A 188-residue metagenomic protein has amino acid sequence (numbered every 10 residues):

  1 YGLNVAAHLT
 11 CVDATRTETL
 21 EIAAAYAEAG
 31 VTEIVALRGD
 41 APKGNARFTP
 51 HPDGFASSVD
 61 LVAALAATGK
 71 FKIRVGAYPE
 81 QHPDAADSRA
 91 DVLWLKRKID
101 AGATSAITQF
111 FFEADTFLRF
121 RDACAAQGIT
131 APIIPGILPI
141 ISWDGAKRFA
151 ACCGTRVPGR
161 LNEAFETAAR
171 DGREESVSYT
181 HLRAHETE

Functional and structural regions predicted by a protein language model:
Y1-V5, V31-T32, G69-K72, A103-T104 (+1 more regions): Short, well-ordered coil/turn segments that N-cap beta-strands
V5-L9, A36, I73-G76, A106-T108 (+1 more regions): Hydrophobic faces of well-ordered beta-strands that scaffold small-molecule active sites in alpha/beta enzyme cores
A7-R16, G76-R89, A169-Y179: Active-site mouth loops of central-metabolism enzymes
D13-A25: Glycine-rich anion/phosphate-binding loops
R16-E18, G44-L61, F112-C124: Active-site-adjacent beta->alpha loops and helix N-cap segments on the catalytic face of soluble alpha/beta enzymes
A23-I34, D40-N45, P50, V59-K72 (+2 more regions): Alpha/beta enzyme core
P52-Y78, Q127-Y179: Active-site pocket-lining/capping segments in soluble small-molecule metabolic enzymes
T180-T187: Conserved small/polar residues in nucleotide/adenosyl-binding loops
